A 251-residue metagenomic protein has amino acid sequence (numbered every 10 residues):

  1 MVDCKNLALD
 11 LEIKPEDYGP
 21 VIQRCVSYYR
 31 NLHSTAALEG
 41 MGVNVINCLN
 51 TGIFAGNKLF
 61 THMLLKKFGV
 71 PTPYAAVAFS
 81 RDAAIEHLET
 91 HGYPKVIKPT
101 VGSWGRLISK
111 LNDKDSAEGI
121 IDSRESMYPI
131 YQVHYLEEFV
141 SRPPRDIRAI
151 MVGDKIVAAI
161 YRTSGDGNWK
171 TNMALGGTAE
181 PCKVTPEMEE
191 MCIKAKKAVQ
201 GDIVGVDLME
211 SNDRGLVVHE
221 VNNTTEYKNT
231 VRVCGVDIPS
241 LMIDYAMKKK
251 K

Functional and structural regions predicted by a protein language model:
M1-Y74: Conserved N-proximal alpha/beta basic substrate-recognition cap immediately N-terminal to, or forming the N-lobe
V26-Y28, V101-G102, T224: Short glycine-rich anion-binding loops that position phosphate/pyrophosphate groups of nucleotides and phosphorylated
E39-G42, N50-Y135, S141-P144, P186 (+1 more regions): Active-site nucleotide/adenylate-binding loops and adjacent lid/helix of ATP-dependent enzymes
P73, R106, R145-I147, D154 (+2 more regions): Change "...and in nucleic-acid phosphodiester-cleaving endonucleases..." to "...and in nucleic-acid processing enzymes
K95, Y135, V157-A158, V204 (+1 more regions): Protein kinase-like catalytic core scaffold
S109-V199: Phosphate-binding site of ATP-dependent enzymes
E137-E138, G201-D213: A short glycine-rich, hydrophobically flanked beta-strand micro-motif that places a catalytic Asp/Glu for divalent metal
K183, K197, E210-K251: C-terminal active-site "lid" helix and adjoining low-complexity regulatory extension at the edge of ATP-using catalytic
